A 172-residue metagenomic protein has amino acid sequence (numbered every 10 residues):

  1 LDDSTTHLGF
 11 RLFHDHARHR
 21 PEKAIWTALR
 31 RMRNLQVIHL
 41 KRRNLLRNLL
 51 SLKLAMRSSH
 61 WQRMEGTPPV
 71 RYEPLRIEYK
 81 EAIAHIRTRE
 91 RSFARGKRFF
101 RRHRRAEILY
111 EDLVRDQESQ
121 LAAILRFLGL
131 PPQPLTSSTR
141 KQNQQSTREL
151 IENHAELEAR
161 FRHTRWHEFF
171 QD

Functional and structural regions predicted by a protein language model:
L1-D15: Small/polar (Gly/Ser/Thr/Ala-rich) solvent-exposed segments that form structured loops/beta-strands/short helices used
D2-T6, E22-W26, R31-N34, H163-Q171: Charged/polar interaction segments and conserved charged motifs
F13-R98, R102-E107, E118-Q133: PAPS-dependent sulfotransferase catalytic domain
T67-A82, P132-D172: PAPS-dependent sulfotransferase catalytic core
F99-F100, Y110, F127, F161 (+1 more regions): Aromatic side chains
H103, Y110, T147: Short, flexible active-site loop motifs that bind/organize anionic cofactors or intermediates
E111-D116: Substrate-binding strand-loop-helix patch in Rossmann-like NAD(P)-dependent oxidoreductase/epimerase domains
